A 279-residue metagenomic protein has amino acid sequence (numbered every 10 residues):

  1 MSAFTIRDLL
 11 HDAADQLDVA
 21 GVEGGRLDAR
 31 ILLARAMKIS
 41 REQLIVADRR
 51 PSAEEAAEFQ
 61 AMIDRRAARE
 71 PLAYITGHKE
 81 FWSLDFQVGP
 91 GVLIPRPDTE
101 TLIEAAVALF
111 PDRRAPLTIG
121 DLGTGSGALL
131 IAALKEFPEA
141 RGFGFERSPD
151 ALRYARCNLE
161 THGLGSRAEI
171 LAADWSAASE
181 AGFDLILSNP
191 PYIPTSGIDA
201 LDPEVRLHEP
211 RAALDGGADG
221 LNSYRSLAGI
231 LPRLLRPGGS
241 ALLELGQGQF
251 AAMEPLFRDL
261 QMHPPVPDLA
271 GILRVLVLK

Functional and structural regions predicted by a protein language model:
M1-L44, R49-P51: Non-catalytic accessory regions of SAM-dependent methyltransferases
L17, F110, L159, L231 (+1 more regions): Conserved hydrophobic residues forming the short capping helix/wall of the S-adenosyl-L-methionine
L32, R69, T99, L129 (+6 more regions): Residue-level signal for inorganic ion chemistry
L33-L109: Conserved AdoMet
P95, G144, G216, L242: Conserved SAM-binding loop
P97, T101-A200: Conserved SAM/SAH cofactor-binding pocket of Class I
Y192-S223: Mobile active-site "lid"/loop adjacent to the S-adenosyl-L-methionine
A218-L278: Conserved Class I SAM-dependent methyltransferase catalytic core
